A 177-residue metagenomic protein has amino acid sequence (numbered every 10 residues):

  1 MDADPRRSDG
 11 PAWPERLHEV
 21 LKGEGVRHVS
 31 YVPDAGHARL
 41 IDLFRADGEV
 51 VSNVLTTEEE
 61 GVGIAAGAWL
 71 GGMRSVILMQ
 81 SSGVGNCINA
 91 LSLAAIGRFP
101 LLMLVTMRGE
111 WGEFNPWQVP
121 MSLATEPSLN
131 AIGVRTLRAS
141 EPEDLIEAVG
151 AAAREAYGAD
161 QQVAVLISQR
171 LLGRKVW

Functional and structural regions predicted by a protein language model:
M1-W177: Thiamine diphosphate
